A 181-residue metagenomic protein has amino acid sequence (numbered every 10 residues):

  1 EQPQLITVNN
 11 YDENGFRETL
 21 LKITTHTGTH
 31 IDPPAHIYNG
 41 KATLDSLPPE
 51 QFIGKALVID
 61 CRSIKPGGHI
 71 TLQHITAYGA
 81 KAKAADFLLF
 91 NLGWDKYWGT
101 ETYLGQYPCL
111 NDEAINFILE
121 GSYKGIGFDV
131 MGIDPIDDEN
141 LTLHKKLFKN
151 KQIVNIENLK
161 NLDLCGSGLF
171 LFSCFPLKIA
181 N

Functional and structural regions predicted by a protein language model:
E1-N181: Active-/binding-site microenvironments in catalytic and ligand-binding cores
